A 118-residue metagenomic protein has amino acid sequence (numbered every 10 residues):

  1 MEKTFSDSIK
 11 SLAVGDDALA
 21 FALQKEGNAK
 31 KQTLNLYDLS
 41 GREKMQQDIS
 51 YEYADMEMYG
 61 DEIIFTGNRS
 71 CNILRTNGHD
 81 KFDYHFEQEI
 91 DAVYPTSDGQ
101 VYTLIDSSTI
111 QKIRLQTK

Functional and structural regions predicted by a protein language model:
M1-S8, N28-I49, N68-Q88, T109-K118: Surface-exposed loop/turn elements that mediate protein-protein interactions on large endomembrane-trafficking
T4-D16, D48-D61, Q88-V101: Repeated scaffold domains used in trafficking and secretory/extracellular systems, primarily beta-propellers
A13-N28, D55-G67, C71-I73, G99-D106 (+1 more regions): Short beta-strand elements that form the blades of beta-propeller/WD-repeat-like and other beta-sheet-rich scaffold
